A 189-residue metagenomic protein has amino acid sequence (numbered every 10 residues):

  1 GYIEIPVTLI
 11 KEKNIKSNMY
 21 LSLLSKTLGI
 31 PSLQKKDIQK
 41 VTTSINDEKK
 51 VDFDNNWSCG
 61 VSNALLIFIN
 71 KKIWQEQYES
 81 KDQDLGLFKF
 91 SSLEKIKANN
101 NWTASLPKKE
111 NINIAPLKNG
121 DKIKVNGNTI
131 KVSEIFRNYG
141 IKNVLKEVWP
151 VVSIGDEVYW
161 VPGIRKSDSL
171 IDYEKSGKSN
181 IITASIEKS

Functional and structural regions predicted by a protein language model:
G1-S189: AMP-forming adenylation/ATP pyrophosphatase catalytic core
